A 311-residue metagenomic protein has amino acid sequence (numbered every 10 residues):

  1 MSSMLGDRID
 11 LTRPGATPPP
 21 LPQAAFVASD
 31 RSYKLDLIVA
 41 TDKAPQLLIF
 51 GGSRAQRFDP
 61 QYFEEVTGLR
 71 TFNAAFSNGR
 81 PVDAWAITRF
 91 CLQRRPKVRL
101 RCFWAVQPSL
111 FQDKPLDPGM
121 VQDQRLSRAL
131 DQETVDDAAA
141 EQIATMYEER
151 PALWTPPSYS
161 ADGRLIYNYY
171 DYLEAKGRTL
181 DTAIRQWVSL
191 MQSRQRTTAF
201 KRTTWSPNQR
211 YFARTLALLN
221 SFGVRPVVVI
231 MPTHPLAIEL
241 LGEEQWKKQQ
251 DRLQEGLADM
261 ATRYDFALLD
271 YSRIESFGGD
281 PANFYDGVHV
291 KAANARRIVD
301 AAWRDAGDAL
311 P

Functional and structural regions predicted by a protein language model:
M1-A44: N-terminal secretory targeting modules
K43-V135: Membrane-embedded segments
R57-F58, L110-K114, P235-E239, F277-G279: Short catalytic/ligand-binding loop motif for oxyanion handling, primarily in non-cytosolic enzymes, centered on
W85, W205-A213, K247-L257: Well-ordered, non-membrane alpha-helical segments in soluble/globular domains
A105-V106, P115-R225: Secreted/periplasmic serine-hydrolase-like ester/acetyl group-modifying domain
L216-Q245: Active-site segments of SGNH/GDSL-like serine hydrolases that catalyze O-acetyl group transfer/hydrolysis on lipids
L236-D270: Substrate-gating cap/lid alpha-helix
N283-P311: Histidine-centered active-site loop/cap adjacent to the catalytic His in serine esterases/O-acetyl transfer systems
